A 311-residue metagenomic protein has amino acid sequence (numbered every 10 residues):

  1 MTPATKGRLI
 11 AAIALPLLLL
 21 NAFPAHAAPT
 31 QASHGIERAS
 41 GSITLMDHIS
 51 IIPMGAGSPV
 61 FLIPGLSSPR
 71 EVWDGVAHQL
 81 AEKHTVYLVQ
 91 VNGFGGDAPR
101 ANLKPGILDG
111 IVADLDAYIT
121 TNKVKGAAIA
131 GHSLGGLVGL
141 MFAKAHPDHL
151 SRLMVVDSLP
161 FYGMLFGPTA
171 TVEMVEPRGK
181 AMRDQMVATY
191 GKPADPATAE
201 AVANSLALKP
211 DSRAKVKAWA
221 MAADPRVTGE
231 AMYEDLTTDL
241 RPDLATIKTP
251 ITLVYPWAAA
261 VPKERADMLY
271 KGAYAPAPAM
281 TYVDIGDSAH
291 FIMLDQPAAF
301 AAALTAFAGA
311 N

Functional and structural regions predicted by a protein language model:
T2-F61, A81-T85, K125, P278-T281 (+1 more regions): Alpha/beta-hydrolase fold catalytic core
S33-I36, M54, Y87-A130, L134: Active-site loop/oxyanion-hole signature of alpha/beta-hydrolase fold enzymes
I52-R100: Conserved HGGG/HGGXW glycine-rich cap/lid loop of the alpha/beta-hydrolase fold
K125-G167: Conserved hydrolase catalytic core segment
L153-V187: Flexible "cap/lid" loop of the alpha/beta hydrolase fold
M164-F166, A170, M186-A245: Conserved alpha/beta-hydrolase catalytic His-Asp/Glu region
I251-S288: Conserved loop-alpha-helix segment in the C-terminal half of the alpha/beta-hydrolase fold that carries the catalytic
S288-P297: Catalytic histidine-centered segment of alpha/beta-hydrolase-like enzymes
